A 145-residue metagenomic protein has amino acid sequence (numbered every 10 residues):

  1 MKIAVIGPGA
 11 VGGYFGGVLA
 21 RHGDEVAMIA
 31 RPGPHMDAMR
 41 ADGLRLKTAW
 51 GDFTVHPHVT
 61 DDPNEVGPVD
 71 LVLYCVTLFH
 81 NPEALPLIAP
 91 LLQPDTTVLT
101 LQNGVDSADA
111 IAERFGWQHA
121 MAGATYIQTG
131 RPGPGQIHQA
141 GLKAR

Functional and structural regions predicted by a protein language model:
M1-L44, T48: NAD(P)+-binding Rossmann beta1-loop-alpha1 motif at the extreme N-terminus of oxidoreductases
D52-Q139: Rossmann-like NAD(P)(H) cofactor-binding subdomain of soluble oxidoreductases
G141-R145: Conserved anion/nucleotide-ligand pocket segment
